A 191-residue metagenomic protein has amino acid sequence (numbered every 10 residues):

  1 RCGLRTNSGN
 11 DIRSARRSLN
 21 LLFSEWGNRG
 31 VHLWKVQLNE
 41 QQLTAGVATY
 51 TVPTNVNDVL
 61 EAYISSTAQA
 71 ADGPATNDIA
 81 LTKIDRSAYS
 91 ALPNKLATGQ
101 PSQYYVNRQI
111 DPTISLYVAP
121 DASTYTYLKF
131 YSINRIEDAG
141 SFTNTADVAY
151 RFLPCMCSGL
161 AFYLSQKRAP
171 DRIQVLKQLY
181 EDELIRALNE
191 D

Functional and structural regions predicted by a protein language model:
R1-D191: Glycine-enriched, solvent-exposed interface loops adjoining structured elements
